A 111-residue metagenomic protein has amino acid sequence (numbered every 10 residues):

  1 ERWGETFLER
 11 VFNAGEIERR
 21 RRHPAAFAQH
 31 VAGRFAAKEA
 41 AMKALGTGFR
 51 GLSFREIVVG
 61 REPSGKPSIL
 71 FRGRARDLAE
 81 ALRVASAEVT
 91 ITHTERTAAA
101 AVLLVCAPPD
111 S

Functional and structural regions predicted by a protein language model:
E1-S111: Core catalytic alpha/beta fold that binds nucleotide/phospho-ligands
